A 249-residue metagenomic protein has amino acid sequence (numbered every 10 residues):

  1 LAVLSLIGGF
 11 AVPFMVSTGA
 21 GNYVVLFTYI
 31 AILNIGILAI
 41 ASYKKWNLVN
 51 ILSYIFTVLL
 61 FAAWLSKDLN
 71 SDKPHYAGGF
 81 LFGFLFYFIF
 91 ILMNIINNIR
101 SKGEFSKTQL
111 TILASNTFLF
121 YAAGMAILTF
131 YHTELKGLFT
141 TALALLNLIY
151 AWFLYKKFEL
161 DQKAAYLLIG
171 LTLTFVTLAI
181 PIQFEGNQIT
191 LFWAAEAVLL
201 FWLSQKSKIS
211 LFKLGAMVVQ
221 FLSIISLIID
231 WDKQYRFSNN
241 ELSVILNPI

Functional and structural regions predicted by a protein language model:
L1-L168, T177-I249: Extended, compositionally biased regions that are outside compact catalytic cores
L171-T172: Accessory (non-catalytic) regions of SAM-dependent nucleic-acid methyltransferases and partner specificity/recognition
